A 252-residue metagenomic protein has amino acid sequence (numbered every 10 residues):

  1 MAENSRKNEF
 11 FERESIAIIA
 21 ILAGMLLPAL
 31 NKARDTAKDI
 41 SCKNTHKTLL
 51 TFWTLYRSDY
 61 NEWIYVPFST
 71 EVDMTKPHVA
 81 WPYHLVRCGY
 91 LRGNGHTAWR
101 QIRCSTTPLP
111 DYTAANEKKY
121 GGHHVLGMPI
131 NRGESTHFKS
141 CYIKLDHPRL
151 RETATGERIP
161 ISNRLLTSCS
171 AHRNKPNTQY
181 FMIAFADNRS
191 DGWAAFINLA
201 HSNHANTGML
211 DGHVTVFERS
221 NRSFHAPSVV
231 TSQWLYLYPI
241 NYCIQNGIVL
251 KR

Functional and structural regions predicted by a protein language model:
M1, S15-I18, L27, E152 (+1 more regions): N-terminal cationic amphipathic segment used for targeting or macromolecule association
M1-A2, R6, D211: Residue-level recognition of short loop/turn positions
S5-R34: N-terminal single-pass transmembrane signal-anchor helix
A20, D39, S202: Short, flexible active-site loop motifs that bind/organize anionic cofactors or intermediates
R34-S41: Intracellular coupling helices
C42-R252: Short, well-structured segments within or immediately adjacent to enzyme catalytic domains that line ligand-binding
